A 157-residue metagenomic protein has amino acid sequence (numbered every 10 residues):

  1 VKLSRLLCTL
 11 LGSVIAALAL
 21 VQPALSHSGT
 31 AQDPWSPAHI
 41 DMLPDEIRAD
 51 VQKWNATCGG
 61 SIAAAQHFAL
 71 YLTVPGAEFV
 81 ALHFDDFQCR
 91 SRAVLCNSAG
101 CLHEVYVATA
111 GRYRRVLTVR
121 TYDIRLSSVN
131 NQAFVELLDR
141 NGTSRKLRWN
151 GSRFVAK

Functional and structural regions predicted by a protein language model:
R5, G12, L20, L25-R48 (+3 more regions): Acidic, small-residue rich beta-repeat scaffolds with periodic aromatic anchors
G59, S91-S98: Short consensus segments that form the blades of beta-propeller domains, in both extracellular/periplasmic
G59-A69: Signature of short aromatic-glycine-proline-rich micro-motifs recurring in repeat-based ectodomains
Y71-R90, N130-L138: Acidic/hydrophobic-patterned starts of short beta strands in beta-sheet-rich repeat architectures
D85-F87, T109-G111, R140, S152: Solvent-exposed coil/turn segments that connect beta secondary-structure elements in extracytoplasmic/periplasmic
C101-A108: Beta-propeller blade signature
R114-L117: A short beta-strand motif characteristic of beta-propeller blades
